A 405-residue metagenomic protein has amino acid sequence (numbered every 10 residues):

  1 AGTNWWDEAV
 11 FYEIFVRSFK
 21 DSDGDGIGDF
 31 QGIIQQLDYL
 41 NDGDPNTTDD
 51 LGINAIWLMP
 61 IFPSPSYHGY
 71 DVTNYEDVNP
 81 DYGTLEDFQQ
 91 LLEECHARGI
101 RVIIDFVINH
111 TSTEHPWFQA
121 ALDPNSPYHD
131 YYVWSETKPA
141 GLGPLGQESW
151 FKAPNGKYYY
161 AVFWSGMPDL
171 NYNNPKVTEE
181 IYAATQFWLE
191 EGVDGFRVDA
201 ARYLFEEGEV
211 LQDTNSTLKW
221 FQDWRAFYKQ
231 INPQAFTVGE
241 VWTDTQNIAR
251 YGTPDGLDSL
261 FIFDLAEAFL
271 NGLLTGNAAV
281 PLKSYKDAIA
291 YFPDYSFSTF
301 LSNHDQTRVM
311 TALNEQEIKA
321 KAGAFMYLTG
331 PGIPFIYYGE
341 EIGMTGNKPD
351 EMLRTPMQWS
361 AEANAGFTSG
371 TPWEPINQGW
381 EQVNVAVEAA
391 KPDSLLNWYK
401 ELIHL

Functional and structural regions predicted by a protein language model:
G2-Y182, Q186, E190, A201-I248 (+1 more regions): Acidic/aromatic-lined carbohydrate-recognition and catalytic surfaces of CAZymes acting on diverse glycans
N4-W6, R225-I231, T243, I248-G252 (+6 more regions): Loop/helix patches that line or flank the sugar-binding groove of alpha-linked glycan CAZymes
I56, F196-V198, I336: Hydrophobic residues within beta-strands of alpha/beta enzymes
P60-P65, R197-R202, L265, S302 (+1 more regions): Short, small-residue-rich loop/turn micro-motifs
P80-D81, D264-A268: Short, acidic/turn-prone active-site loops that include or flank metal/cofactor- and phosphate-binding residues
I103-I104, R197, V238, F300-L301 (+1 more regions): Generic enzyme active-site microenvironment
Q119-A161, N271-I289, R354-W380: Core domains of carbohydrate- and sulfate-ester-processing enzymes
E191-G195: A glycine-centered loop/beta-turn motif at secondary-structure junctions
